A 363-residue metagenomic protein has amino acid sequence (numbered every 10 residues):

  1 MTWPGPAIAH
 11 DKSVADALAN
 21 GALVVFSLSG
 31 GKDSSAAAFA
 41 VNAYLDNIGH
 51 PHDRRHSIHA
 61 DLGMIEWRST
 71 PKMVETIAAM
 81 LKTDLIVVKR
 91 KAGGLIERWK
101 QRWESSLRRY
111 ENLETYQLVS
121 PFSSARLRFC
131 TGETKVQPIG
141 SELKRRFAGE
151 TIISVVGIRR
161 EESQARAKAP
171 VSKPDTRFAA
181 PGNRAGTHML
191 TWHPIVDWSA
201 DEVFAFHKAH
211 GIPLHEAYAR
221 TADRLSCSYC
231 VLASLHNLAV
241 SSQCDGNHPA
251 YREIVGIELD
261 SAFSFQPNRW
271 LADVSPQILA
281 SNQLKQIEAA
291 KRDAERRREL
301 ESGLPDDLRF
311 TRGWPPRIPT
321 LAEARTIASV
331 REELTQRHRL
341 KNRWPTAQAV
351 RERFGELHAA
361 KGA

Functional and structural regions predicted by a protein language model:
M1-A363: Nucleotide-activated chemistry modules centered on ATP-dependent adenylation/adenylyltransferase
